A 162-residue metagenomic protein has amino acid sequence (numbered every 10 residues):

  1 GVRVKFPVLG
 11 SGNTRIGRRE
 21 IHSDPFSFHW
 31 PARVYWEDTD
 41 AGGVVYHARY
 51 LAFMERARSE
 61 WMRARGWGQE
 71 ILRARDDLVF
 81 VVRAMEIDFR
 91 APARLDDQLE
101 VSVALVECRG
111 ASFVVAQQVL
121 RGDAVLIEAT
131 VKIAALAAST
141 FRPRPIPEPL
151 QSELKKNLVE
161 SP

Functional and structural regions predicted by a protein language model:
F6-V82, A138-P162: Hot-dog-fold acyl-thioester-processing enzymes
W36, A116-Q118, I133: Generic short beta-strand
W61-E100, A104-F113, L126-I127, A134: Hydrophobic beta-strand-centered segment that forms part of the acyl-chain substrate-binding groove
R90, Q118-L120, L136: A generic structural motif
I127-A129, P145: A structural microfeature
